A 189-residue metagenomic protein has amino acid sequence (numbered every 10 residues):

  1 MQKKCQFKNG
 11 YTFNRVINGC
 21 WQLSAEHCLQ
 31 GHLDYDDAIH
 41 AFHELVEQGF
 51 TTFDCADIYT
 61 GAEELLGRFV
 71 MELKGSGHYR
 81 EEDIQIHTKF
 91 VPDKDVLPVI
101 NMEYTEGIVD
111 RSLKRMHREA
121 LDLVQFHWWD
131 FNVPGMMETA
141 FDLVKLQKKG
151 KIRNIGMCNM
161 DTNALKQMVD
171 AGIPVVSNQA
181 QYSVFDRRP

Functional and structural regions predicted by a protein language model:
M1-I84, K148: N-terminal binding-site loop/beta-alpha segment at the start of enzyme catalytic domains that lines or forms
Q6, F13-I17, T51-T52, D83-K89 (+3 more regions): Structural preference for beta-strand elements that scaffold enzyme active sites
W21-L23, A56-I58, K89-D93, F126-W129 (+2 more regions): Active-site beta-loop-alpha junctions enriched in small/polar residues
Q22-D36, F90-E106, W128-N132: Active-site mouth loops of central-metabolism enzymes
G31-L45, P98-H117, D161-Q167: Short, acidic/polar
A56-L65, K94-P98, D130-P134, S183-R188: Acidic-and-aromatic substrate-binding clefts and catalytic sites of carbohydrate-active enzymes
L113-G135: Active-site groove signature of glycoside hydrolases
W129-P189: Beta/alpha (TIM)-barrel catalytic core signal, keyed to glycine-rich beta->alpha loops juxtaposed to Asp/Glu that bind
